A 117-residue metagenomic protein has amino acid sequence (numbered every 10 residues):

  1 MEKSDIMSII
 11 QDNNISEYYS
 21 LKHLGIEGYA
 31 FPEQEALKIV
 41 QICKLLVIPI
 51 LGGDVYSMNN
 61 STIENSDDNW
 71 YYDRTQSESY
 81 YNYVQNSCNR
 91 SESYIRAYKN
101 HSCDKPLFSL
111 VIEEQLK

Functional and structural regions predicted by a protein language model:
M1, F31-Q34, E78, N86: Short coil/turn linker and secondary-structure boundary residues
M1-A30: Long, contiguous N-terminal structural blocks used for assembly/anchoring
A30, V40, P49-S57, E64 (+2 more regions): Ordered hydrophobic segments in well-structured contexts
E33-I39, L45, S77: Structured alpha/beta or helical-core interaction and ligand-binding surfaces enriched in interleaved
C43-P49, N100-C103: Short secondary-structure junctions
I48, D54-N89, S93-Y94: Acidic, low-complexity, intrinsically disordered interaction modules
Y81-K117: Amphipathic alpha-helical binding modules
